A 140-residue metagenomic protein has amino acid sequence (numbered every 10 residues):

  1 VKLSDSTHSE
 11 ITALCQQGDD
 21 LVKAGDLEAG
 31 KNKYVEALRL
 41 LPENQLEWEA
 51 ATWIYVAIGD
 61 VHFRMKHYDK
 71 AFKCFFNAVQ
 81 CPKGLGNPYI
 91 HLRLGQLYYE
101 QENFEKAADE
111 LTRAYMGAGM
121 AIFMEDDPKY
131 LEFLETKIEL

Functional and structural regions predicted by a protein language model:
V1-S4, L41-W48, V79-G84, A121: Flexible helix-coil transition and linker loops at the boundaries of alpha-helical arrays
A37-L41, F75-Q80, Y115-A118: Amphipathic alpha-helical segments of tetratricopeptide repeats
Y99-I122: TPR/TPR-like (Sel1-like) alpha-helical repeat modules
